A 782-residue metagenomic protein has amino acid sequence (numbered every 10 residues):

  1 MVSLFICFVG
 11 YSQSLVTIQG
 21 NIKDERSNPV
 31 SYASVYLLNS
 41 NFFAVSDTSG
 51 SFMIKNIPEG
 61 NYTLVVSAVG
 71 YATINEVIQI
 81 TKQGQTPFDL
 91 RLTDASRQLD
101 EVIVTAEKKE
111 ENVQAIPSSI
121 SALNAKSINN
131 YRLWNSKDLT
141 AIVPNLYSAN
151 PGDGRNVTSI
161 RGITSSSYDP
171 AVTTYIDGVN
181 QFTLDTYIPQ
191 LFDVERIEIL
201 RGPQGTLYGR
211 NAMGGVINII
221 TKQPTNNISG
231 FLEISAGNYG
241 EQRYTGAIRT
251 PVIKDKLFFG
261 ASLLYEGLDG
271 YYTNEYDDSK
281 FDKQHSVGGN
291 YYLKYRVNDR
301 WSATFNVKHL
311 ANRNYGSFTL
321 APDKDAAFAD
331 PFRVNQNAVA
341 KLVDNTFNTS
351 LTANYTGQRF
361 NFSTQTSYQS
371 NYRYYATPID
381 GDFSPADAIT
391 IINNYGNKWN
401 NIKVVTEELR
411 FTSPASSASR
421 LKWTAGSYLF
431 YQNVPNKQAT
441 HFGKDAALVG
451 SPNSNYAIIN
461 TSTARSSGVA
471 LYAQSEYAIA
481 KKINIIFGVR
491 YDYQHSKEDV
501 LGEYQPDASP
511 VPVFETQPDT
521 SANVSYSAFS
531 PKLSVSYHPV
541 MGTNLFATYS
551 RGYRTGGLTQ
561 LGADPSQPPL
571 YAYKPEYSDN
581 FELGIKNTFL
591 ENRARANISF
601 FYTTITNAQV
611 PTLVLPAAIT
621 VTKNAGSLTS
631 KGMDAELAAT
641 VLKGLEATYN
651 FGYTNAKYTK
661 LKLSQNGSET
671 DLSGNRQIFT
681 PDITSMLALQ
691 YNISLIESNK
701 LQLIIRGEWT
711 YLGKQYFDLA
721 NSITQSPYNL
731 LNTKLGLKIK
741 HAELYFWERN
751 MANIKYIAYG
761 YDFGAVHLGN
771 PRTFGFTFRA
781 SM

Functional and structural regions predicted by a protein language model:
K23-R26, A33-L38, V65-Y71, T81-N129: Short, acidic, small-residue-rich periplasmic hinge/interaction motif at the N-terminus of Gram-negative outer-membrane
P87-R91, S136-L139, V157-R161, Y175 (+3 more regions): N-terminal periplasmic accessory domains that precede and gate Gram-negative outer-membrane beta-barrel machines
D177-P203, G289: Short acidic/polar hinge/loop motifs at secondary-structure boundaries that mediate gating or recognition
S229-F231, A236-L268, Y272, Y276-Y315 (+8 more regions): Transmembrane beta-barrel wall of Gram-negative outer-membrane proteins
K294-N298, K308, F411-P414, K422 (+3 more regions): Structural signature of Gram-negative outer-membrane beta-barrels, strongest in the C-terminal barrel of TonB-dependent
T352-G357, N361-I379, H538, N544-R554 (+4 more regions): Membrane-embedded beta-barrel scaffold of Gram-negative outer-membrane proteins
T412, K481, Y602-T604, K623-Y716 (+1 more regions): Gram-negative outer-membrane beta-barrel transporters
Y553, G644-E646, W709-D718, G736-M782: C-terminal beta-signal and adjacent terminal beta-strands/loops of Gram-negative outer-membrane beta-barrel proteins
